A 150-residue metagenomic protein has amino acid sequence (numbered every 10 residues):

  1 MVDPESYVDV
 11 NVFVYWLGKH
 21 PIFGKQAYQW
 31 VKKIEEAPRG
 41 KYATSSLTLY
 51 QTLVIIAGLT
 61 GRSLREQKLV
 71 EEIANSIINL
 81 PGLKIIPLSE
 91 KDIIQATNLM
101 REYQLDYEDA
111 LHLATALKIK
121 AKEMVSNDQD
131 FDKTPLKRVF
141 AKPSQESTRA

Functional and structural regions predicted by a protein language model:
M1-E5, L113-A150: Acidic, PIN/NYN-like endoribonuclease modules and their adjacent C-terminal/linker elements
M1-T44, L59-E71, Q129, S144-A150: Short, well-structured N-terminal submotif of metal-dependent ribonuclease cores
V10, S46, D109-L113: Conserved glycosyltransferase catalytic-site signature
Y15-L17, I55, T134: Residues that scaffold the ATP/ADP-binding catalytic core of kinase and kinase-like folds
Y28, L83-E123, N127: Active-site neighborhoods of divalent-metal-dependent phosphate/nucleic-acid chemistry enzymes
A43, I86, V139: General small-molecule cofactor/ligand-binding pocket signal
L47, L53-K84: Active-site-proximal, substrate-binding regions of enzyme catalytic domains and RNA-binding/basic surfaces
Y50, K91-I94, S144-A150: A short acidic, often aromatic-flanked loop/helix-cap motif at beta-alpha or helix-coil junctions that lines enzyme
